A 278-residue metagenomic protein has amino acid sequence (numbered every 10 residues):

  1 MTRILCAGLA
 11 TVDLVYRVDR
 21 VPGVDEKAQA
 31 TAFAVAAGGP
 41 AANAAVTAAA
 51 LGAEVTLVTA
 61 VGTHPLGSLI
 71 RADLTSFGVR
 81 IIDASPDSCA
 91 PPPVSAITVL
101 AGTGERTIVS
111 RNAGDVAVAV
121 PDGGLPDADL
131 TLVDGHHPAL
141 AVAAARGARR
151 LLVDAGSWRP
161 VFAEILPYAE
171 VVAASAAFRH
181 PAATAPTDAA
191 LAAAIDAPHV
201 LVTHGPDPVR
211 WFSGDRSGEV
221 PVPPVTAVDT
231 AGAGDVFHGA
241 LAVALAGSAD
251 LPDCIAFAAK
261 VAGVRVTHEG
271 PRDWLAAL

Functional and structural regions predicted by a protein language model:
M1-V58, S68, A227: Glycine-rich phosphate/adenosyl-contacting loop at the front of the ribokinase-like
R3-L5, D129-L130, V171, H199: Structural motif
I4, E54-V55, I81, R150-L151 (+1 more regions): Hydrophobic anchor at the start of a short beta-strand that flanks the dinucleotide cofactor-binding loop
V12, K27-A28, V35, A50-L130: Conserved N-terminal subdomain of the carbohydrate kinase-like
A113-V118, L151-S157, V222: Short gly/ser/thr-rich secondary-structure transition/capping motifs
A128-L191, D207-V209: Conserved beta-alpha-beta core of the PfkB/ribokinase-like small-molecule kinase fold
P186-L278: Conserved phosphate-binding/catalytic region of the ribokinase-like
